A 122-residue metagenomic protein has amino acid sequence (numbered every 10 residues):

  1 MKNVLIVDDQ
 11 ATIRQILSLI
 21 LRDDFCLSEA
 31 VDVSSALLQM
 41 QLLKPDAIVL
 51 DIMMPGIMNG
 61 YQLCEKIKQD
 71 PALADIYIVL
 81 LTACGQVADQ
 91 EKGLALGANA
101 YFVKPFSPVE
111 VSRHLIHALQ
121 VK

Functional and structural regions predicted by a protein language model:
A11-S28: Two-component/phosphorelay signaling modules centered on CheY-like receiver
E29-A47: Acidic, metal-coordinating helix/loop segments flanking the phosphotransfer/catalytic sites of two-component signaling
A30-S34, Q90, P108: Conserved Asp/Asn-Gly motif in the active-site loop of CheY-like receiver
L38, Y61-A74: Short amphipathic alpha-helix used as the core "switch/output" element in two-component signaling
M54-P55: Receiver (REC) domain active-site loop signature in two-component systems and cognate sites in sensor histidine kinases
M58, Q62, G85-A100, R113: Alpha4 helix (beta4-alpha4-beta5 surface) of REC/receiver domains from two-component response regulators
F106-L115: C-terminal output helix
